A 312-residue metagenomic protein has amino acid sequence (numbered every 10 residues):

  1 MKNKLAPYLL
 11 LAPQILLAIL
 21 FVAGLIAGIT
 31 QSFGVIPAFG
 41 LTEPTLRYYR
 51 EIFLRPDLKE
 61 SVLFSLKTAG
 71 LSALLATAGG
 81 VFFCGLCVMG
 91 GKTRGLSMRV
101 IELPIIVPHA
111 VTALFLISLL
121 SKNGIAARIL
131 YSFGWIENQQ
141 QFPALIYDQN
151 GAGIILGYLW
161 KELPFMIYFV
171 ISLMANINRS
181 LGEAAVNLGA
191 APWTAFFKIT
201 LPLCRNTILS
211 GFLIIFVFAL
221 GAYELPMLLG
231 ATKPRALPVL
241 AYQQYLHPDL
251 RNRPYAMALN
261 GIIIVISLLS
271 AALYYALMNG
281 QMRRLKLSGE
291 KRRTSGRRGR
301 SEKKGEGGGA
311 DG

Functional and structural regions predicted by a protein language model:
M1-K2, A27, L71-E102, L114-S118 (+2 more regions): Transmembrane-helix boundary motif in ABC transporter permease subunits
K2-K4, Y49-D57, M227-A276: Interhelical loop and adjacent transmembrane-helix boundary motif in polytopic membrane transport permeases
L11-V22, L103, V107, W160-V170 (+4 more regions): Transmembrane alpha-helices
F21-P56, G230-T232, L285: Short membrane-interfacial helix/loop motifs at transmembrane-helix boundaries
G24-G34, M166-F169, T207-L240: Non-cytoplasmic
G34, I171-G182, P254-E302, G307-D311: C-terminal transmembrane helix and the adjacent membrane-cytosol boundary/short C-terminal tail of inner/organellar
L46, A113-L159, W193, L229-K233: Membrane-interfacial helix termini and adjacent extracytoplasmic/periplasmic loops of multi-pass transporters
N138-V186: Membrane-cytosol interface at the C-terminal ends of specific transmembrane alpha-helices in multi-pass membrane
